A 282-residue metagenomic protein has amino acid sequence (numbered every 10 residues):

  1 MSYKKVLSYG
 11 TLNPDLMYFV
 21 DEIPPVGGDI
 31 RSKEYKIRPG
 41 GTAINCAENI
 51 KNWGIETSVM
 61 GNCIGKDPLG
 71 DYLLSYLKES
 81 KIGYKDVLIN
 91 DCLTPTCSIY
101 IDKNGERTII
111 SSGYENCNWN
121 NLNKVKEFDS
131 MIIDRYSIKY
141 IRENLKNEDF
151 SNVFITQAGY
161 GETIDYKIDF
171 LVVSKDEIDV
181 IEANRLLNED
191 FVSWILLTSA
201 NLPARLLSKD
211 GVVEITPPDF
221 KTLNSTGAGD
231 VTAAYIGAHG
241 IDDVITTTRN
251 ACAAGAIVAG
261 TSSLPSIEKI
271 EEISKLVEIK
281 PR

Functional and structural regions predicted by a protein language model:
M1-M60, S262: Glycine-rich phosphate/adenosyl-contacting loop at the front of the ribokinase-like
S2-L12, N62, L74-I89, Y100-E214 (+3 more regions): Ribokinase/PfkB-type carbohydrate-kinase core domain
P14, Y18, N52, I82 (+3 more regions): Generic secondary-structure signature for well-ordered alpha-helical cores
I30, E34-G41, N45, P68 (+4 more regions): Residues at secondary-structure transition points
T42-N45, P95, Y140, A233: Short glycine/serine/threonine-rich phosphate/pyrophosphate-binding segments that cradle anionic phosphate groups
W194, P218-R282: Conserved post-catalytic alpha-helical subdomain immediately downstream of the catalytic base and nucleotide-binding
